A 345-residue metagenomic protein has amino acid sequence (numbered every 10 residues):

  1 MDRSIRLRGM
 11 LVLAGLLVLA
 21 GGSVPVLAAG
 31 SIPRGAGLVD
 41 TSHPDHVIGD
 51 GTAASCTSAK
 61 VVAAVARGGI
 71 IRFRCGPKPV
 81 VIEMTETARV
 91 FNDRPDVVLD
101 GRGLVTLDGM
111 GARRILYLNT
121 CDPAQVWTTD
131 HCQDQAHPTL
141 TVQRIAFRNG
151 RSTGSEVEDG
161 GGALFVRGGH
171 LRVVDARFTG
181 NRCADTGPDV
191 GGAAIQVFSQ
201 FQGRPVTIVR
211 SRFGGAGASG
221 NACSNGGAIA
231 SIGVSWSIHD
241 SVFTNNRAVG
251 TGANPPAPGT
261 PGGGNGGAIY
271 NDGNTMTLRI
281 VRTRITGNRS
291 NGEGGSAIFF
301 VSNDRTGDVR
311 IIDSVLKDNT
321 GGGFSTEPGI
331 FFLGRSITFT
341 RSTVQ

Functional and structural regions predicted by a protein language model:
D2-V12: Bacterial N-terminal signal peptides that target proteins for export
M10-G22: Bacterial N-terminal signal peptides
V26-G30: Boundary at the C-terminal end of the N-terminal hydrophobic targeting segment
I48-R72: Acidic Gly/Asp/Thr-rich repetitive segments characteristic of extracellular carbohydrate-active and adhesion proteins
V62, A66-R67, E83-V98, L107-R144 (+4 more regions): Extracellular beta-strand-rich solenoid/capping regions of secreted or surface-exposed proteins that bind or remodel
G69, V80, T87, P95-V97 (+19 more regions): The right-handed parallel beta-helix/beta-solenoid scaffold, focusing on the short coil/turn and N-cap positions
G101-G103, H137-R151, H170-A184, Q202-S219 (+5 more regions): Right-handed parallel beta-helix
G109-R113, R151-V157, R182-V190, G217-G226 (+5 more regions): Short glycine/acidic-rich loop motifs that flank beta-strands on beta-rich extracellular proteins
